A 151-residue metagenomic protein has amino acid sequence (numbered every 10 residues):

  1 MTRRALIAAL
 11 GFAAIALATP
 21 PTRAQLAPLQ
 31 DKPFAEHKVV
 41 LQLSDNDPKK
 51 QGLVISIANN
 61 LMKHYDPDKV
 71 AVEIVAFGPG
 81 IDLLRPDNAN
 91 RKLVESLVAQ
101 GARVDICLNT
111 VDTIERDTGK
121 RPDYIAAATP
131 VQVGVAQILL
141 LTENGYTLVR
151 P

Functional and structural regions predicted by a protein language model:
T2-F12: N-terminal export leaders
T22-P151: Secreted/extracellular ectodomain signature
